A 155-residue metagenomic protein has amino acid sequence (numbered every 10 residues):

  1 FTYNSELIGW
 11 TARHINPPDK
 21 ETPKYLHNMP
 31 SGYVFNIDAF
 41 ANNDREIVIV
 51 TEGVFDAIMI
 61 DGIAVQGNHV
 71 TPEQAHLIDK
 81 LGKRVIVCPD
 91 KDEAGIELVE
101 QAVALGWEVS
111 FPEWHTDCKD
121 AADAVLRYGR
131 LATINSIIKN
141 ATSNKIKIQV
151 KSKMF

Functional and structural regions predicted by a protein language model:
F1-R84, L98: Phosphate-handling DNA/RNA-contact segment within nucleic-acid enzymes
T2-N4, V48-V50, H76-K91, I96-F155: Replication-associated primase and helicase/ATPase modules
